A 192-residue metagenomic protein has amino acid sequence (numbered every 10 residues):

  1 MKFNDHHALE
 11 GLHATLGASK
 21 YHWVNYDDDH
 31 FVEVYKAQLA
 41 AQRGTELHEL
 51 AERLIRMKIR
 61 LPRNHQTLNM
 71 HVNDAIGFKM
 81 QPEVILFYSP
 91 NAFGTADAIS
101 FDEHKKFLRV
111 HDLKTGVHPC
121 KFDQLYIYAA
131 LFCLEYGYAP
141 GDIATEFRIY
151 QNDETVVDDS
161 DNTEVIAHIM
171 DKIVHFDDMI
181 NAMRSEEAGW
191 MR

Functional and structural regions predicted by a protein language model:
M1-T95, F101: Metal-dependent nuclease catalytic cores that hydrolyze phosphodiester bonds in DNA/RNA, characterized by
E10, A14, K20, D28-H30 (+6 more regions): Residue-level detector of solvent-exposed, low-hydrophobicity positions
Y35-R43, E164, H168, R192: A general boundary/transition motif marking the beginning of the first structured unit of a protein
T67, H71, L131, R148 (+2 more regions): Solvent-exposed, non-transmembrane amphipathic alpha-helical segments
E83-M179: Mg2+/Mn2+-dependent nuclease catalytic core
D177-R192: Accessory terminal regions of nucleic-acid processing enzymes
